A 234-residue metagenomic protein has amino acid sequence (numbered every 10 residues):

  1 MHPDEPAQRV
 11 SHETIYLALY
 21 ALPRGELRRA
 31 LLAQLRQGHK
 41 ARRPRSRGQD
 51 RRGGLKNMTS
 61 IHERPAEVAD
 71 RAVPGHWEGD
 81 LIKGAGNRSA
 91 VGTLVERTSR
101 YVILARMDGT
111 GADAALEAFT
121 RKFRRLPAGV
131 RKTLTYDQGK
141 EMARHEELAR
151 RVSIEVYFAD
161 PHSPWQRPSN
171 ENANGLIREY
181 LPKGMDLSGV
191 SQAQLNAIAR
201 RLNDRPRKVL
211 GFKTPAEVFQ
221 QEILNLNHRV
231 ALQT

Functional and structural regions predicted by a protein language model:
D4-A69: Basic, flexible linker segments flanking DNA-binding modules in nucleic acid-interacting mobile-element proteins
I15, D80, L94, R100 (+5 more regions): Mobile genetic element proteins and their domesticated derivatives, centered on retroelements and DNA transposons
P74-G84: Two-metal-ion RNase H-like nuclease active-site motif
K83-N87, V95, L104-A128: Active-site beta-loop-alpha junctions of metal-dependent nucleic acid enzymes, especially the RNase H-like/DDE
N87-T98, E146-A149: A glycine-rich, aromatic-flanked flexible loop/lid motif
R100-A105, F158, K183: Short small-residue beta-strand/loop micro-motif enriched in glycine and branched aliphatics
Y136-V152, F158-L181, S188-R200: RNase H-like two-metal-ion nuclease catalytic core shared by retroviral integrases and related mobile-element nucleases
Y180-T234: C-terminal domain-tail junction helix/linker
